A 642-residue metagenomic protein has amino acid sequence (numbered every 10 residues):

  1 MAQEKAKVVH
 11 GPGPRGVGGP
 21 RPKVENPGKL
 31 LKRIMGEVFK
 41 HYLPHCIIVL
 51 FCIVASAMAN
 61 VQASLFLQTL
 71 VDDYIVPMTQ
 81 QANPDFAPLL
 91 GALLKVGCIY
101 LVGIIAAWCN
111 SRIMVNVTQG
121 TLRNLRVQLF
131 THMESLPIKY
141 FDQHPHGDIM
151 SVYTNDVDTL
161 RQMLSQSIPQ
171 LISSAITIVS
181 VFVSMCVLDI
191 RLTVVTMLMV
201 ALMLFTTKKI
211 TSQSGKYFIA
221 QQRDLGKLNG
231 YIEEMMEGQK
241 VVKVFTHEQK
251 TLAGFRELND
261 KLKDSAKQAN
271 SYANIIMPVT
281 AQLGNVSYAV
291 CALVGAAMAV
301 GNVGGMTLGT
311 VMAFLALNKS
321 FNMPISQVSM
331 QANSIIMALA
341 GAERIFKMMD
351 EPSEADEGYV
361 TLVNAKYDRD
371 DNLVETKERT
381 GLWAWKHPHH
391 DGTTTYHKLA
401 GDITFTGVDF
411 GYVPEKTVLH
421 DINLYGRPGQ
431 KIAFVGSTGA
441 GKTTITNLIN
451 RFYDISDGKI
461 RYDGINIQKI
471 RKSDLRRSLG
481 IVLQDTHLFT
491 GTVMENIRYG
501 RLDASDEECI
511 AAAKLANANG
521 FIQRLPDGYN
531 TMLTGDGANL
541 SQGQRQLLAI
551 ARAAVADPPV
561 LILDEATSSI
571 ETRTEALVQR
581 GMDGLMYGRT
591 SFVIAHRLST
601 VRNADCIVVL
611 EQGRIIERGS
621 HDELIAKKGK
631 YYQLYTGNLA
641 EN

Functional and structural regions predicted by a protein language model:
M1-N60, I75-V96, N110-M114, T118 (+9 more regions): Membrane-integrated ABC transporters
G13-P22, Q119, V127-S151, N155-V157 (+5 more regions): Short intracellular "coupling" helices and adjacent cytoplasmic loop segments at the cytosolic face of multi-pass
P20-G28, C52, A59-I75, I99-H146 (+12 more regions): Juxtamembrane helix-loop junctions of ABC transporter transmembrane domains
K32, F51, A106, N110 (+5 more regions): Hydrophobic alpha-helical transmembrane segments of ABC transporter permease domains
K40-L43, I138-K139, N155-L164, I168 (+6 more regions): An intracellular "coupling" helix at the cytosolic face of ABC transporter transmembrane type-1 domains
H41, H45-M58, Q62, I99 (+2 more regions): Transmembrane helices of ABC transporter permease
P77, S184-L198, Q268-E343, M348-P352 (+1 more regions): Helix-loop-helix
A82, A365-N642: ABC-type nucleotide-binding domain
